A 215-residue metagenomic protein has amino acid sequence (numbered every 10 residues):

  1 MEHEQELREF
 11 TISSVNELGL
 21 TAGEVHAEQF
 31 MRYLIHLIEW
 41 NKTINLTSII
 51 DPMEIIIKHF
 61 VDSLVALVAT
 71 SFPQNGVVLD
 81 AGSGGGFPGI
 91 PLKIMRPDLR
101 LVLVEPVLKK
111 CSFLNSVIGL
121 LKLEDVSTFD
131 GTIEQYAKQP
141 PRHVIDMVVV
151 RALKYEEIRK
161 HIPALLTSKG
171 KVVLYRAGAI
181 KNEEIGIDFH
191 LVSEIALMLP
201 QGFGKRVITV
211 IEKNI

Functional and structural regions predicted by a protein language model:
M1-N75, L79, S116-V126: Class I SAM-dependent transferase core
N45-S48, E54, G86, V144 (+2 more regions): Residue-level preference for alpha-helix termini and adjacent loops
V65, F87, P91, K109-S112 (+1 more regions): Conserved SAM/SAH-binding loop-helix junction of Class I S-adenosyl-L-methionine-dependent methyltransferases
G82: Conserved glycine-centered beta->alpha loop in an early N-terminal alpha/beta scaffold
G85-D98, K160-I162: Conserved SAM-binding loop of SAM-dependent methyltransferases across substrates and taxa, primarily the Class I
D98-R100, P106-I215: S-adenosylmethionine
